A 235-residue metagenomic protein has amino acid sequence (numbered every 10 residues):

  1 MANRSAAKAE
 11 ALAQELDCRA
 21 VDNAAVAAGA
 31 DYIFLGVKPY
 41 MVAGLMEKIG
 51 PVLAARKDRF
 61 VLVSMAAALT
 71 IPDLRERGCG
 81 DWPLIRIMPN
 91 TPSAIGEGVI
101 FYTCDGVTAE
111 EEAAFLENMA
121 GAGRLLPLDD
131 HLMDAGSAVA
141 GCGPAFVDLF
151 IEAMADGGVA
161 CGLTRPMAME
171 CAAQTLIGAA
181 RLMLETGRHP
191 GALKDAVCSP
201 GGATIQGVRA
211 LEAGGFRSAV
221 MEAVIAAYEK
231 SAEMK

Functional and structural regions predicted by a protein language model:
M1-A13: NAD(P)-binding Rossmann-fold cofactor-contacting core
A2, V21-N23, I87, L128-D130: Conserved beta-strand termini and adjacent loop/short-helix elements that scaffold enzyme active sites in alpha/beta
A6, E15-L16, N23-I100: Rossmann-like NAD(P)(H) cofactor-binding subdomain of soluble oxidoreductases
A9, A27, V42, T164-C171 (+2 more regions): Small-residue helix-packing motif on alpha-helices
D73-P83, V99-G136, V147-E185, K230: Internal alpha-helical scaffold of NAD(P)-dependent oxidoreductase catalytic cores
L84-I85, M133-A138, P190-D195: Short pre-catalytic strand/loop immediately N-terminal to key active-site residues, enriched for Gly-Thr
A173-K235: NAD(P)-dependent Rossmann-like dehydrogenase/reductase catalytic/cofactor-binding core
